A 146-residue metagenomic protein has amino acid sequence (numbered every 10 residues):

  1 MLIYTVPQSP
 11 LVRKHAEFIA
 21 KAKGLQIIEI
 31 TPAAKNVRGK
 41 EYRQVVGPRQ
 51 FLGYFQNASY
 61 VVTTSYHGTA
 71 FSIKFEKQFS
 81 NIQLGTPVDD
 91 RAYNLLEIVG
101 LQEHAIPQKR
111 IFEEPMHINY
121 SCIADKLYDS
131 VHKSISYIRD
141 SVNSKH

Functional and structural regions predicted by a protein language model:
M1-H146: Active-site anion-handling motifs in enzyme catalytic cores
